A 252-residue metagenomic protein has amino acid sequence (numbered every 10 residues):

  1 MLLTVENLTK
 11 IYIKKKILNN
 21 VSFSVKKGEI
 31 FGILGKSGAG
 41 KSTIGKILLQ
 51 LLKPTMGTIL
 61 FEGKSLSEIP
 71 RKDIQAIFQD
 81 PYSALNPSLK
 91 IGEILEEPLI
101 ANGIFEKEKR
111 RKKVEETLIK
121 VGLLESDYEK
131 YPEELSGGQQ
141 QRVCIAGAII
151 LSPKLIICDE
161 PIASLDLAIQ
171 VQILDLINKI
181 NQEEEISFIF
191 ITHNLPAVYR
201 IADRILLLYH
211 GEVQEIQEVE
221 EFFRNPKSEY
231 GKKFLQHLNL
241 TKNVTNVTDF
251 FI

Functional and structural regions predicted by a protein language model:
L49: Helix-to-loop junction immediately C-terminal to a conserved catalytic motif
G57-P70: Conserved ABC transporter NBD signature motif
K109-S126, Q236: Conserved ABC ATPase "signature" region
Y131-L135, Q139: Conserved ABC ATPase signature
I150-K154: A short, proline-enriched helix->beta-strand linker immediately N-terminal to the Walker B motif in ABC-type P-loop
V198-R200: A short, surface-exposed alpha-helical micro-motif characterized by mixed small hydrophobic and charged/polar residues
